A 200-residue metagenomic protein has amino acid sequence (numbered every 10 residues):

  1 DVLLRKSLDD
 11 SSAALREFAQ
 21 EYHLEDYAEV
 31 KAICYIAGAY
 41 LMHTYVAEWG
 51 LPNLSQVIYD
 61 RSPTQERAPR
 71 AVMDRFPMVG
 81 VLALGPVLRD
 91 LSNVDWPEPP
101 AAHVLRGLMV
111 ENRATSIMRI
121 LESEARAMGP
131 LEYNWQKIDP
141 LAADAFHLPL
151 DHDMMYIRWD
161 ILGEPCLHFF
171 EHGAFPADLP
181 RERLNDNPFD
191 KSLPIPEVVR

Functional and structural regions predicted by a protein language model:
R5-H103: Serine-dependent carboxylesterase/thioesterase catalytic core of lipase-like alpha/beta-hydrolase/SGNH enzymes
A101-R200: C-terminal catalytic-base region of ester-bond hydrolases, centering on the histidine of the charge-relay
